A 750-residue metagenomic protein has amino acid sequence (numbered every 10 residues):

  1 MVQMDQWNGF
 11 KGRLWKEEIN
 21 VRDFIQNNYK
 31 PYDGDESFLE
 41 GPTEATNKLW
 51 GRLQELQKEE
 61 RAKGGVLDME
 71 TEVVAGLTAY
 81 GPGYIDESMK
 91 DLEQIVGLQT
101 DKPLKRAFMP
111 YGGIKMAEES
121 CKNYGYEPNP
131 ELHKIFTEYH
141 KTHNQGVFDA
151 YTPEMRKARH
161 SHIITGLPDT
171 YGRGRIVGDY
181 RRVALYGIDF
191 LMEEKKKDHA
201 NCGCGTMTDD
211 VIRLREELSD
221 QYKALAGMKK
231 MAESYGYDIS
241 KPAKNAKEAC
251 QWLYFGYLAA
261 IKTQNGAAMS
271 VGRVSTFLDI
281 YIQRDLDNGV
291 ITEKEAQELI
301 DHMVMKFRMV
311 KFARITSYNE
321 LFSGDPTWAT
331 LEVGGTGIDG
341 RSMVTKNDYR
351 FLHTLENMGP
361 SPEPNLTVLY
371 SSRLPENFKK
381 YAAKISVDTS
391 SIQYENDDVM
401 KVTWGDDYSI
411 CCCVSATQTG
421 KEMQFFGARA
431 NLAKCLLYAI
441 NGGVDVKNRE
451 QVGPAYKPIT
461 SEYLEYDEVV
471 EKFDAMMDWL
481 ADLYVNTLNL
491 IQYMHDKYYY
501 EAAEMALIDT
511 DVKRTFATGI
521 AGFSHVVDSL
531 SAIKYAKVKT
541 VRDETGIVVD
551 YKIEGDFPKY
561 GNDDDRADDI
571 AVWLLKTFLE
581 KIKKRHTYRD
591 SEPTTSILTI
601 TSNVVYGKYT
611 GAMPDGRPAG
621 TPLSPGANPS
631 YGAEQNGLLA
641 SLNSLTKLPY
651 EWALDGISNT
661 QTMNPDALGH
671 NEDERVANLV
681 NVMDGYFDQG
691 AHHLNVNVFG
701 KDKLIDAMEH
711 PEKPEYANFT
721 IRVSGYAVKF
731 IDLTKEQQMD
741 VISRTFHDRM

Functional and structural regions predicted by a protein language model:
V2-M750: Conserved catalytic cores of very large enzyme subunits
